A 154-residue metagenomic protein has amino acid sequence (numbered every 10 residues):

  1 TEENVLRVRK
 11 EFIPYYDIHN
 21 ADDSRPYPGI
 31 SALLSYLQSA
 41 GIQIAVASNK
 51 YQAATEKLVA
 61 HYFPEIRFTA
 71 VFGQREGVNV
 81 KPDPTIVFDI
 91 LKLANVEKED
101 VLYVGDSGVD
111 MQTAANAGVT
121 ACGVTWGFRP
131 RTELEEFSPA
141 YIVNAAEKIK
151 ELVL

Functional and structural regions predicted by a protein language model:
T1-R7: Short, charged helix-capping/linker segments at alpha-helix termini
E2, D23, V80: Flexible, glycine- and charge-enriched loops at secondary-structure boundaries
L6, P14-V46, Q52-A60, P84: Short, acidic loop-to-helix structural element flanking the phosphoryl-transfer center in phosphate-processing enzymes
R7-V8, R67: Extended, well-ordered alpha-helical scaffold segments
Q38, Y51-Q52, E56-L154: Asp-based, Mg2+/Mn2+-dependent phosphohydrolase catalytic module
